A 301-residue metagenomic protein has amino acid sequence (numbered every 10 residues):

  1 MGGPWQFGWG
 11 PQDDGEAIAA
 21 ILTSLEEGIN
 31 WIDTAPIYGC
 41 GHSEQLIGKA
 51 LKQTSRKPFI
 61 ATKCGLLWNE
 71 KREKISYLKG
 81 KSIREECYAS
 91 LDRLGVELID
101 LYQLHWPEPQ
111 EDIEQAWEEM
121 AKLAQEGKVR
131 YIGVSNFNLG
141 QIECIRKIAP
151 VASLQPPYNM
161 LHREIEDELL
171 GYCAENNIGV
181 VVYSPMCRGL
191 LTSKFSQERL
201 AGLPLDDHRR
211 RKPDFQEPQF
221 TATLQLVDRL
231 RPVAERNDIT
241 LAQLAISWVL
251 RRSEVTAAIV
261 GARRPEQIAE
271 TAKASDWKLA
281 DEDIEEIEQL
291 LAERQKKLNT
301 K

Functional and structural regions predicted by a protein language model:
M1-G8, A61-K74, L98, Q103: N-terminal small/glycine-rich loop or linker at the start of catalytic domains across soluble metabolic enzymes
M1-P58: N-terminal binding-site loop/beta-alpha segment at the start of enzyme catalytic domains that lines or forms
G8-E16, H42, L46, K74-E85 (+2 more regions): Alpha-helix N-cap and loop-to-helix initiation/capping positions
G10-S24, L78-L94, N138-C144: Short, acidic/polar
I32, I99, I132: Glycine-centered flexible beta-alpha turn that most often forms the glycine-rich phosphate-binding loop
G48-T62, E118, K122, E126: Alpha-helix-loop-beta-strand connector modules within alpha/beta enzyme cores
L91-Q110: Active-site groove signature of glycoside hydrolases
P107-R294, L298: Beta/alpha (TIM)-barrel catalytic core signal, keyed to glycine-rich beta->alpha loops juxtaposed to Asp/Glu that bind
